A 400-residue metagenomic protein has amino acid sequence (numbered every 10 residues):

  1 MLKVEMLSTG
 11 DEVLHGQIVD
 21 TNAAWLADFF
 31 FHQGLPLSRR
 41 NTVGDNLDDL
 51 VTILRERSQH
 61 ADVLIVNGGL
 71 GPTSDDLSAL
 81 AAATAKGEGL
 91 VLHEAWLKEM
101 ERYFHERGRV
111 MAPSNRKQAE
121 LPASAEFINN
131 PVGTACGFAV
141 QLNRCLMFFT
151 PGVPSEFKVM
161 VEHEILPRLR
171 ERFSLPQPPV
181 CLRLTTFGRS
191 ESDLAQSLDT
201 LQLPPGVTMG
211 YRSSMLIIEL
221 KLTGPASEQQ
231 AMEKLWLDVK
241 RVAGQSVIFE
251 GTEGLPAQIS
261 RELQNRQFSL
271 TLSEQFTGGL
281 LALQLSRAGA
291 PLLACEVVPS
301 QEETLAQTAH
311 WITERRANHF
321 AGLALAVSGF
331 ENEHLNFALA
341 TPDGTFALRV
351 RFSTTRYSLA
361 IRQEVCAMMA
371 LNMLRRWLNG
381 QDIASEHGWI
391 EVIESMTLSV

Functional and structural regions predicted by a protein language model:
M1-N41, L292-A294: Glycine-rich phosphate/diphosphate-binding loop of Rossmann-like nucleotide-binding domains
V4-M6, M147, L270: Conserved hydrophobic helix-helix packing surfaces used for dimerization/oligomerization
T42, D48-R55, Q59, D76-R172 (+2 more regions): Proline/glycine-rich low-complexity loops and linkers
F138-V140, Y211-S213, L335-D343: Short beta-strand elements
Q141-N143, F149-L216, K221-A226, Q230-M232: Accessory alpha-helical/coil subdomains and C-terminal extensions that flank or cap enzyme catalytic cores
Q229-V400: Short alpha-helical segments enriched in small residues
